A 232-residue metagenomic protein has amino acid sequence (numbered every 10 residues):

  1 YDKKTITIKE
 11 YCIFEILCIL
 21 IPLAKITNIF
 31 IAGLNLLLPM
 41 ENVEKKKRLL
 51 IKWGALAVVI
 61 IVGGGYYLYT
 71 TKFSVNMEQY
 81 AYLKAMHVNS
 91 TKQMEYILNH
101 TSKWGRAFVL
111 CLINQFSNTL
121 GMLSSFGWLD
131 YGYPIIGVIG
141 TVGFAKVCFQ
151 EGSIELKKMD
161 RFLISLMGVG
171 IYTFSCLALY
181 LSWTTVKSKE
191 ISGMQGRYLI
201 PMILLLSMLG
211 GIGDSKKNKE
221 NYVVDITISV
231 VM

Functional and structural regions predicted by a protein language model:
Y1, E190-G210: Hydrophobic/aromatic-rich transmembrane helices and adjacent perimembrane loops
D2-I19, N221: Short hydrophobic alpha-helices at membrane interfaces in multi-pass membrane enzymes
C12-C18, K45-Y69, F162-G170, T227-V231: Hydrophobic alpha-helical membrane-interfacial segments at the cytosolic entry of transmembrane helices
F14, C18-N35, Y133-A145, Y198-L205 (+1 more regions): Conserved beta-strand->loop/alpha-helix structural units within folded catalytic cores of enzymes with alpha/beta
I26-Q150: Membrane-lumen/periplasm interface segments of specific transmembrane helices in polyprenyl phosphate-linked
M40-V43, T71, C176-W183, G211 (+1 more regions): Transmembrane helix-loop junctions and nearby membrane-interface residues
E155-T185: Transmembrane alpha-helix segments characteristic of polytopic inner-membrane glycan-assembly/cell-envelope
N218-V230: Interfacial loop-to-transmembrane junctions
